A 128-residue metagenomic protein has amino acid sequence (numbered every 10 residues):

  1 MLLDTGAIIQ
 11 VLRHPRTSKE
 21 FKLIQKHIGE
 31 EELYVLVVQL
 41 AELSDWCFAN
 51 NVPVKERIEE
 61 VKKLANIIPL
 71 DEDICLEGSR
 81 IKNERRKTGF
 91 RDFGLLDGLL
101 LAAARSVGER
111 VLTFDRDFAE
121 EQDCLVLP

Functional and structural regions predicted by a protein language model:
M1-V35, D45-E59, K63: Short, well-structured N-terminal submotif of metal-dependent ribonuclease cores
L3-D4, Q10, V35-L36, F93-G94 (+2 more regions): Histidine- and aromatic-rich ligand-binding microenvironments
G6, V38-A41, G98-L101: Non-catalytic, well-ordered alpha-helical scaffold segments
I8-I9, T17, L40-L43, C75 (+1 more regions): A generic structural signal for short hydrophobic patches within well-formed alpha-helices
L12-H14, R105, D123: Short, function-defining helix-loop hinge/capping sites that tune catalysis or transport
N50-V54, R85-K87, L127-P128: Short, hinge-like loop/turn segments at secondary-structure boundaries
A65-N66, Q122-P128: Active-site regions of enzymes building and remodeling cell-envelope glycoconjugates
I67-L112: Active-site neighborhoods of divalent-metal-dependent phosphate/nucleic-acid chemistry enzymes
